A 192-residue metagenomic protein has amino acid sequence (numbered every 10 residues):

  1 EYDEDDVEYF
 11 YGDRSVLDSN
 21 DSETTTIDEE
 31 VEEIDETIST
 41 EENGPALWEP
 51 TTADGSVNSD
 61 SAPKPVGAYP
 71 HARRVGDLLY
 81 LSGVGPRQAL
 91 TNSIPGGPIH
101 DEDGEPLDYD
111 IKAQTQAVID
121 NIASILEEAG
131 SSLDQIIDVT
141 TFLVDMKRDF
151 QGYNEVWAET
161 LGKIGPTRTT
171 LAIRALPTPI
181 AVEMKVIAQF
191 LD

Functional and structural regions predicted by a protein language model:
E1-N43: DE-rich, low-complexity intrinsically disordered acidic tracts
E41-D192: Short, polar/acidic, helix-capping and beta-turn segments at strand->helix junctions that line the mouths
